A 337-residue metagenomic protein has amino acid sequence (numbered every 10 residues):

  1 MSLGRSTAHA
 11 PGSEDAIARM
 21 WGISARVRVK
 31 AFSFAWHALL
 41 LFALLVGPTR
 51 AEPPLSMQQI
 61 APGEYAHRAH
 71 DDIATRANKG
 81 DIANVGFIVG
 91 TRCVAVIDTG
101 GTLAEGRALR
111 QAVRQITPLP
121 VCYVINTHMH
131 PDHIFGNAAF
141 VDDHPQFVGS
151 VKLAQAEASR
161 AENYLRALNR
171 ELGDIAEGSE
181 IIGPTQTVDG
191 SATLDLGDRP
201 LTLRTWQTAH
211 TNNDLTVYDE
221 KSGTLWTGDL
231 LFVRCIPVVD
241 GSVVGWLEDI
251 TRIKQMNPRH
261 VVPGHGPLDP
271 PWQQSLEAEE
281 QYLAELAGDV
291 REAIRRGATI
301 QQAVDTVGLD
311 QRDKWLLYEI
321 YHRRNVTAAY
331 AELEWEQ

Functional and structural regions predicted by a protein language model:
S33-V46: Bacterial N-terminal signal peptides
G47-A51: Sec/Tat signal peptide C-region and signal peptidase I cleavage site
E52-I60, Q155-W206, T211-N212, E220-K221 (+2 more regions): Metallo-beta-lactamase
A61-A112, L215-T227: Conserved beta-strand hairpin/beta-sheet module of binuclear metal-dependent hydrolase folds, prominently
I97-T99, C122-H130, V148-V151, W206 (+2 more regions): Active-site neighborhood of phospho(di)ester-bond hydrolases with catalytic His/Asp-centered motifs
Q111-T187, S191-T193: Active-site HxH/HxHxD metal-binding segment of metal-dependent hydrolases
L247-A298, Q302, T306: Divalent-metal (often Zn2+) His-rich catalytic cores of metallo-beta-lactamase-fold enzymes
R295-Q337: C-terminal regulatory/interaction regions
